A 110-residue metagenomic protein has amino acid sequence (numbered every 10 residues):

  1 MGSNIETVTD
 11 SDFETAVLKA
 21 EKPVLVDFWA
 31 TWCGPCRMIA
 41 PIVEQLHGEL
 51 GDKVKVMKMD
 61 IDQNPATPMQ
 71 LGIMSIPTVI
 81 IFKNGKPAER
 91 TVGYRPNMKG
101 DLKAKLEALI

Functional and structural regions predicted by a protein language model:
I5-V24: A short beta-strand-turn-helix
T9, W29, K55-M57: Conserved Rossmann-like nucleotide-binding pocket used by diverse enzymes that bind dinucleotide cofactors
E21-K22, W29-W32, S75: Short pre-active-site segment immediately N-terminal to redox-active cysteine/selenocysteine motifs in thiol-based
E21-P23, M38-M59: Conserved helix-turn-beta segment immediately C-terminal to the redox Cys motif in thioredoxin-like folds
C33-C36, V79: The canonical Cys-X-X-Cys-His
I61-P68: Structural microenvironment flanking redox-active thiols in thiol-disulfide oxidoreductases
I81-I110: Non-catalytic, surface beta->alpha helical segment in thiol-disulfide oxidoreductase systems
